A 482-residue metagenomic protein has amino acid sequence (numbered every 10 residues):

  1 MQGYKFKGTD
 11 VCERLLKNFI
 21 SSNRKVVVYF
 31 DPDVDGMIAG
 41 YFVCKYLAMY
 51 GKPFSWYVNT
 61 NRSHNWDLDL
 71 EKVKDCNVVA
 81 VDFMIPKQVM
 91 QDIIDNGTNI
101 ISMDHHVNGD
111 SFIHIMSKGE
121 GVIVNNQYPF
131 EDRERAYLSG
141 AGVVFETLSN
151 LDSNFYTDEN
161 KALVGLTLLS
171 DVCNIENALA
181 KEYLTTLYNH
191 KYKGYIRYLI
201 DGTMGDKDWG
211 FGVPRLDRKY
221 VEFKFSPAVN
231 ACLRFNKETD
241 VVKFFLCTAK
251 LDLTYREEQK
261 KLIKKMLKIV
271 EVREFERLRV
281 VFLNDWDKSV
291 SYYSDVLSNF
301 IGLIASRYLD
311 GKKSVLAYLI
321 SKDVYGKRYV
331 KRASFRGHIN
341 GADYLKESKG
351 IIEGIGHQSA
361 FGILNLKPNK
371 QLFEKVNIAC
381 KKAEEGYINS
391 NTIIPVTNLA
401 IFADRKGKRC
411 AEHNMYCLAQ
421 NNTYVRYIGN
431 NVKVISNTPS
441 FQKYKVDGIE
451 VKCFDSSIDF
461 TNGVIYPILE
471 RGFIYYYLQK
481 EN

Functional and structural regions predicted by a protein language model:
M1-V78, D92-T98, K118-G119, D152-N391 (+2 more regions): Hydrophobic helix-and-loop "lid/oligomerization" segment in the mid-to-C-terminal part of catalytic domains
W56-V58, S102, C453: A structural preference for short, hydrophobic beta-strand core positions in alpha/beta folds
A80-V89, I100-T167, C173: Conserved phosphate-handling catalytic cores of large alpha/beta enzymes
K406-Y416: Short, low-order "capping/linker" segments at domain edges
N414-S440, N462-P467: Structural detector for short beta-strands of small beta-barrel domains
F441-D447: Short polybasic amphipathic segments
D447-F460: Beta-strand/loop nucleic-acid-binding surfaces
E470-N482: OB-fold/S1-family single-stranded nucleic acid-binding modules
